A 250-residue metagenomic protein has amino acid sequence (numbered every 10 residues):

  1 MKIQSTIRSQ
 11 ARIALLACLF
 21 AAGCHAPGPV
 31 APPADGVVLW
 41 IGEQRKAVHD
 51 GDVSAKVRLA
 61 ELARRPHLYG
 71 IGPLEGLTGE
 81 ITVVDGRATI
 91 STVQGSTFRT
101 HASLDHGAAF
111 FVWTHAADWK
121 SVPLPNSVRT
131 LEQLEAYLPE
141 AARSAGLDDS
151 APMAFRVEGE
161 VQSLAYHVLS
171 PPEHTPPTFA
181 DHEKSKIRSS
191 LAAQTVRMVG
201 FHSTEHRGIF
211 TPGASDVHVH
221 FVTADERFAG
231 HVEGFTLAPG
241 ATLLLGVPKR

Functional and structural regions predicted by a protein language model:
K2-A14: Bacterial N-terminal signal peptides that target proteins for export
A21-G23: C-terminal motif of bacterial Sec signal peptides marking the signal peptidase cleavage site
H25-V37: Bacterial Sec signal peptide processing site at the extreme N-terminus
G51-A109: N-terminal low-complexity or amphipathic/hydrophobic leaders
Q94-A142, E160, T175: Conserved mixed alpha/beta catalytic, RNA-binding, or beta-rich assembly cores of soluble enzyme, regulatory
S127-L131, E140-I187: Mid-length scaffold segments of soluble, non-membrane domains
P172-T223: Short, hydrophobic/π-rich interface segment
H220-R250: C-terminal structured interaction module
